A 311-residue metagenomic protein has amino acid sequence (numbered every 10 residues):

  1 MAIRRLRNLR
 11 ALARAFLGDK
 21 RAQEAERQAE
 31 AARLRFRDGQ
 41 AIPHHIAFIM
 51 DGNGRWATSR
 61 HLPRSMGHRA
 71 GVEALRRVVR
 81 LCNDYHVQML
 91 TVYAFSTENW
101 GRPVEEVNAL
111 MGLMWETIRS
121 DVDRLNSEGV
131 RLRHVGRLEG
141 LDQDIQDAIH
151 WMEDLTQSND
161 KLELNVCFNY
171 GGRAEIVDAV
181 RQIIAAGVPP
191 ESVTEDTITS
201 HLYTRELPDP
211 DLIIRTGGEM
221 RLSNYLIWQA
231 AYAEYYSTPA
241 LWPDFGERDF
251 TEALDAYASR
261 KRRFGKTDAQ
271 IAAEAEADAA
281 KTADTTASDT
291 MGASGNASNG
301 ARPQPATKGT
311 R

Functional and structural regions predicted by a protein language model:
M1-R311: Flexible, compositionally biased loop and terminal segments
